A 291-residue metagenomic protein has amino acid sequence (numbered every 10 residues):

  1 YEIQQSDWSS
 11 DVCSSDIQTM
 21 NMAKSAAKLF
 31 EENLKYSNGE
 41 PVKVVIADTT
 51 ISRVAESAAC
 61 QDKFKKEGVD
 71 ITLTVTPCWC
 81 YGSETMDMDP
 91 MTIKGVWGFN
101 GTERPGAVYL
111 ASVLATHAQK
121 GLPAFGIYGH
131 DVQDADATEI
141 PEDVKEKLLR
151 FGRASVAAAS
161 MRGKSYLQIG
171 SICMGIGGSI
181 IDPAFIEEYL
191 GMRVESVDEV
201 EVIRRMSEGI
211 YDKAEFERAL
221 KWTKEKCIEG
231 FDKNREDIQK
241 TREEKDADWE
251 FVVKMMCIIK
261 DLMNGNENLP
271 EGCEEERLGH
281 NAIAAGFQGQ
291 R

Functional and structural regions predicted by a protein language model:
Y1-V12: Single conserved hydrophobic/aromatic residue that forms the stacking wall/gate of nucleotide- or nucleobase-binding
S9, W97, L167-I169: Short hydrophobic segments within beta-strands
S10-A26, M174-S179: Glycine- and acidic-residue-enriched helix-capping/strand-helix junction motifs
Q18-F30, S57-A59, A107-A111, V144-L148 (+1 more regions): Well-ordered, non-membrane alpha-helical segments in soluble/globular domains
A27-T50, A124-G129, M192-V197: Short beta-strand elements in bilobed, periplasmic/extracellular small-molecule ligand-binding domains
Y36-K65, R205-Y211: N-terminal beta-loop-helix "entrance" segment that forms/cooperates in small-molecule cofactor or anionic ligand
T49-R162, M174: Cofactor- and metal-binding active-site motifs of prokaryotic enzymes that mediate redox/radical or nucleophilic
G152-R291: A charged, amphipathic alpha-helical module
